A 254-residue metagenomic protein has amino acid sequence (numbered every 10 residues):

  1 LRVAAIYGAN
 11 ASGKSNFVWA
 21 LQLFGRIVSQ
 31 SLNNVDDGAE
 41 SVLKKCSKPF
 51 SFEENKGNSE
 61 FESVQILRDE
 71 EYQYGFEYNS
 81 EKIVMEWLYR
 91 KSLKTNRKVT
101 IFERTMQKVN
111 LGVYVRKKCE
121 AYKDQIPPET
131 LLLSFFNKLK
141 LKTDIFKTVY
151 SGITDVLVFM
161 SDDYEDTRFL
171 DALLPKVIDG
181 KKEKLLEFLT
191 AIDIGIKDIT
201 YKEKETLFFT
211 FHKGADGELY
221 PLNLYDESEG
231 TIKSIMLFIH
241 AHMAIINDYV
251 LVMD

Functional and structural regions predicted by a protein language model:
L1-L23, S29: Pre-Walker A-like glycine/lysine-rich segment at the N-terminus of P-loop NTPase domains
V3-A9, K204-H242, I246-M253: Conserved ABC ATPase signature
F24-D36, I246-D248: Post-Walker A helix-loop "phosphate-sensing" segment adjacent to the P-loop in P-loop NTPases
D37-K56: AAA+/P-loop NTPase substrate/partner-engagement loops
L43, K197-T206: Long, charged, glycine-rich C-terminal linkers/tails
E54-E71: Conserved amphipathic alpha-helical "coupling/scaffold" segments that transmit conformational changes between domains
R68-Y72, K82, A215-Y220: Short acidic/polar mixed-charge low-complexity motifs
Y72-Y201: Electropositive, glycine-dotted interaction segments that contact anionic polymers or phosphate-rich ligands
